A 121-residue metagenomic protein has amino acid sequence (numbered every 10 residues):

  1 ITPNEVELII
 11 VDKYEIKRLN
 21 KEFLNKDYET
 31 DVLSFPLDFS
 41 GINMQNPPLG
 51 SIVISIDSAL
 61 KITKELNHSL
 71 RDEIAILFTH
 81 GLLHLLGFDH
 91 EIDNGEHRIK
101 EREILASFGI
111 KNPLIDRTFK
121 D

Functional and structural regions predicted by a protein language model:
I1-E73, L85-D121: Active-site rim/adjacent substrate-binding subdomains
L77, G81-L85: Catalytic glutamate of the conserved HExxH
